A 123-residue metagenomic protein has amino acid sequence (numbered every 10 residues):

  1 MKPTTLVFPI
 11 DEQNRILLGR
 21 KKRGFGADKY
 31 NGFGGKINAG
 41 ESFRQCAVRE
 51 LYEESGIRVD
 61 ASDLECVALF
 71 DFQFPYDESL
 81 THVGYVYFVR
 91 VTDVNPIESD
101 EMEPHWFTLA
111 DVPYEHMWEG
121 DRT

Functional and structural regions predicted by a protein language model:
M1-N31, V59, E65: N-terminal strand-loop-strand
R15-E53: Conserved Nudix-box catalytic region and its N-terminal flanking loop in Nudix hydrolases and closely related
I37-S62, D71-T123: Unchanged
V67-L69: Short loop/turn motifs enriched for small/polar and acidic residues
